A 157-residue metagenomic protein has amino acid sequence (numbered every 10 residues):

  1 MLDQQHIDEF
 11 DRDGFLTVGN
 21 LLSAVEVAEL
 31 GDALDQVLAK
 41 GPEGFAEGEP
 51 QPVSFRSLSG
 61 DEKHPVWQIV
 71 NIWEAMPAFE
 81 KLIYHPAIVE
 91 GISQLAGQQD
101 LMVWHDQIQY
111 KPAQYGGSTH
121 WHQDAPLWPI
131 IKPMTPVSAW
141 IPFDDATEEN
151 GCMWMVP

Functional and structural regions predicted by a protein language model:
M1-D13, G19-W121, L127-I130: Non-heme Fe(II)-dependent double-stranded beta-helix
E90-S93, G117-P157: Catalytic core of non-heme Fe(II) oxygenases with the double-stranded beta-helix
